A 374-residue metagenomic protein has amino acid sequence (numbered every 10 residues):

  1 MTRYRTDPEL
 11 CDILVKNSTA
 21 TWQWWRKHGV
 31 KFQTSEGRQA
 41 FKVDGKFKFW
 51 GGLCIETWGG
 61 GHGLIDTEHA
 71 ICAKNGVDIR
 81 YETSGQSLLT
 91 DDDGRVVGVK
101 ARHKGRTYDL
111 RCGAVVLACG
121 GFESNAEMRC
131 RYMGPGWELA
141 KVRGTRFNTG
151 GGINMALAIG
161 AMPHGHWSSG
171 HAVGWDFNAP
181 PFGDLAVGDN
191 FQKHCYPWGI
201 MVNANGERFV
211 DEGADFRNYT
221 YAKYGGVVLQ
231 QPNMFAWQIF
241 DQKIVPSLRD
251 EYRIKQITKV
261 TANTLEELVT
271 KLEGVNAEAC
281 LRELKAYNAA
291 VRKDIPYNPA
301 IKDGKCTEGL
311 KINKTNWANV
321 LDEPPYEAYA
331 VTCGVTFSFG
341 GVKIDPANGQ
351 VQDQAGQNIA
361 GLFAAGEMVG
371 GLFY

Functional and structural regions predicted by a protein language model:
M1-T21, K27-K31, G37, Q238-N298: N-terminal leader/propeptide and maturation segments of large enzyme subunits in energy/redox metabolism and hydrolases
R3, L10-Y108, C112, A126-E127 (+2 more regions): Conserved redox-cofactor binding core of oxidoreductases
L53-E56, R143, G188-K193, A214-D215 (+1 more regions): Short Gly/Pro-enriched turn/cap motifs at secondary-structure boundaries
S87, A279-L372: A glycine-rich dinucleotide-binding beta-alpha-beta segment and adjacent secondary-structure elements that constitute
D91, R102, N203-A204, I344-P346 (+1 more regions): Short, acidic, Ser/Thr-enriched surface-loop or helix-capping motifs
H103-R106, L110-A179, G349: Glycine-rich loop(s) and the adjacent beta-strand/alpha-helix scaffold that form part
S124-R129, L248-R249, G371-Y374: Short acidic/His/Gly/Ser-rich catalytic and metal-binding motifs that mark active-site loops of diverse hydrolases
T149, I153-V275, A279: An anion/pyrophosphate-binding glycine-rich loop and adjacent beta-alpha core in soluble alpha-beta enzymes
